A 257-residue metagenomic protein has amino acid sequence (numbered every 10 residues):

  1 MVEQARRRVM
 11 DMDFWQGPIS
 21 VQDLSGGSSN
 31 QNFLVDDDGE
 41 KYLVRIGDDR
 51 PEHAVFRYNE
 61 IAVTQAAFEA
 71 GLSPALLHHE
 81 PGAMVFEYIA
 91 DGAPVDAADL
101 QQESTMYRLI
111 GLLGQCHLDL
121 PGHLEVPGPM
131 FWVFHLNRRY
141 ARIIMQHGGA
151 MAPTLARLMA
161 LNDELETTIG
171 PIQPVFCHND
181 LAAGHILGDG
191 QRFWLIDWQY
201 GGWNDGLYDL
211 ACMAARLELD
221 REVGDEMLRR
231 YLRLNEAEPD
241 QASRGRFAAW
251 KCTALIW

Functional and structural regions predicted by a protein language model:
M1-S20, P121-N179, D189, E238-P239: An alpha-helical support segment within catalytic cores of ATP-dependent transferases
D13, G71, L113-L124, I169 (+3 more regions): A general structural signal marking secondary-structure boundaries and capping sites
S20-S25, R244-F247: Short, solvent-exposed loop/turn elements at beta->coil junctions and helix N-caps that rim active or binding pockets
Q22-F131, M145-T154: ATP-binding pocket architecture of kinase catalytic cores
D23-G39, L43-V44, D163-Y208: Active-site acidic catalytic loop and adjacent metal/ATP-binding pocket of ATP-dependent phosphoryl transfer enzymes
G128, E238-C252: All-alpha amphipathic helical-bundle segments outside canonical DNA-binding/catalytic cores that form hydrophobic
H135-N137, W250-W257: Hydrophobic alpha-helical segments that form the core of small-molecule binding pockets and/or dimer interfaces
L207-P239, T253-W257: Active-site activation/catalytic loop segments of kinase-like enzymes and analogous catalytic loops in related
